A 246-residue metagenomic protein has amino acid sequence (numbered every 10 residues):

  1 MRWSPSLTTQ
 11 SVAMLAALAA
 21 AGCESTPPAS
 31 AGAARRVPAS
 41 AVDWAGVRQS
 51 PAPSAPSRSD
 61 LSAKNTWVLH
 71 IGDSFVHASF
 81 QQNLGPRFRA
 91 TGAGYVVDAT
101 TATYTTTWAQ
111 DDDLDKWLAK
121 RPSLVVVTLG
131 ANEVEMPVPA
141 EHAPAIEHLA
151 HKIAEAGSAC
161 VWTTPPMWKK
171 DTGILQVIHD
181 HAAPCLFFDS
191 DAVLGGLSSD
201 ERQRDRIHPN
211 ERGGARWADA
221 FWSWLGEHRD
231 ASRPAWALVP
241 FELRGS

Functional and structural regions predicted by a protein language model:
M1-H70, V76-H77, R89-T91, W222-S246: N-terminal secretory targeting modules
E24, P166-S246: Catalytic His-Asp segment of secreted/periplasmic serine-dependent ester chemistry enzymes
A55-A143, K169-T172: Conserved SGNH/GDSL esterase-like catalytic core that processes O-acyl groups on lipids and polysaccharides
F80, G85, R89, A119 (+4 more regions): Sec-exported extracytoplasmic/periplasmic mature domains
Q81-G85, Q110-D111, A143-A150, L175-I178 (+3 more regions): Extracytoplasmic/secreted envelope proteins and their assembly/folding machinery, especially bacterial periplasmic
T128-N132, L149-V177: Active-site segments of SGNH/GDSL-like serine hydrolases that catalyze O-acetyl group transfer/hydrolysis on lipids
